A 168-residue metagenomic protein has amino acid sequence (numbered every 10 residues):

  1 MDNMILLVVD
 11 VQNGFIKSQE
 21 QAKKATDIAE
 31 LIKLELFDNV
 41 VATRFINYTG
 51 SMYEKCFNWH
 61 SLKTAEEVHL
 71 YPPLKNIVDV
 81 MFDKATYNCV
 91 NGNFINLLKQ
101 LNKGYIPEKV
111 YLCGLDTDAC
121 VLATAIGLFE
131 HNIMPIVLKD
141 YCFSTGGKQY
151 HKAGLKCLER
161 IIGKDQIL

Functional and structural regions predicted by a protein language model:
M1-M81, Q100-L101: Active-site acidic carboxylates
A29-E35, L122-E130: Histidine-anchored nucleotide/phosphate-binding helix
N47-T49, Y87-V90, F143-S144: Short, catalytically relevant binding-site loops at active-site mouths
F57-S61, Q100, F129, K152-C157: Short, hinge-like loop/turn segments at secondary-structure boundaries
T64-A119: Internal catalytic-core helix/loop-beta-alpha segment that presents or stabilizes conserved functional determinants
H69-V80, G146-L168: Structural recognition of alpha->loop->beta junctions
Y111-L115, N132-K148: A short glycine-rich beta-strand->turn/loop micro-motif centered on a GG-aromatic cluster
